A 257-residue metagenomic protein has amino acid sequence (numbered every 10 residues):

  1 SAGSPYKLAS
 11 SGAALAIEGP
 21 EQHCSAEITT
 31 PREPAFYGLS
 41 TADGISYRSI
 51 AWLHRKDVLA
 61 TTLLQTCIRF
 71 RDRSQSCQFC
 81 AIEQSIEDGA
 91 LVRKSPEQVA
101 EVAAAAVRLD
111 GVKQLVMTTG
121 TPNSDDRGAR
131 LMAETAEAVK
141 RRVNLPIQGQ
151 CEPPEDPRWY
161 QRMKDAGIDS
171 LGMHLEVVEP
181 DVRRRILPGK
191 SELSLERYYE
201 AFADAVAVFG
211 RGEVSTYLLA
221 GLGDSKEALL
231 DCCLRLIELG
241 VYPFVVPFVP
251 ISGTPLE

Functional and structural regions predicted by a protein language model:
A2-S76, E83-V92: N-terminal [4Fe-4S]-dependent radical SAM core
T66, E152-P153, G221-L222: Short beta->alpha junction loops/turns
F70, D125-G128, L229: Alpha-helix N-cap/helix-start motif
F79, K164-D165, C233-L236: Short, solvent-exposed amphipathic alpha-helical segments in soluble enzyme and RNA/protein-processing domains
A81-E101, A106-A201, E213-S215, F244: Core AdoMet radical
D169-L175, E179, E196-P255: Conserved C-terminal portion of the radical SAM core fold that forms the substrate/S-adenosylmethionine-binding
